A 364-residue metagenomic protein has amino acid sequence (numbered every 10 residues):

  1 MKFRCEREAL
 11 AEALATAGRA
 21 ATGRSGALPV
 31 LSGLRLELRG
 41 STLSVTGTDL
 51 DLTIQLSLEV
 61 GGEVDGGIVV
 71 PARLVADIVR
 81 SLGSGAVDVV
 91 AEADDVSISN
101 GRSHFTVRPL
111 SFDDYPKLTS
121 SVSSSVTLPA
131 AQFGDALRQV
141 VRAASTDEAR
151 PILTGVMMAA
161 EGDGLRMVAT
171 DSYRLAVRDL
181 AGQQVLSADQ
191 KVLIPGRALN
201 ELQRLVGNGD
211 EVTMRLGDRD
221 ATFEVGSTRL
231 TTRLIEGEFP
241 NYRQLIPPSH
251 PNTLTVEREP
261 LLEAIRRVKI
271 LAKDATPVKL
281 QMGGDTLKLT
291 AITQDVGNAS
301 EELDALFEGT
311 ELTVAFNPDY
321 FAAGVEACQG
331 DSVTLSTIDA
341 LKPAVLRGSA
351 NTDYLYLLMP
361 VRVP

Functional and structural regions predicted by a protein language model:
M1-P364: Structural preference for solvent-exposed beta-strand-turn elements and adjacent flexible terminal/loop segments within
